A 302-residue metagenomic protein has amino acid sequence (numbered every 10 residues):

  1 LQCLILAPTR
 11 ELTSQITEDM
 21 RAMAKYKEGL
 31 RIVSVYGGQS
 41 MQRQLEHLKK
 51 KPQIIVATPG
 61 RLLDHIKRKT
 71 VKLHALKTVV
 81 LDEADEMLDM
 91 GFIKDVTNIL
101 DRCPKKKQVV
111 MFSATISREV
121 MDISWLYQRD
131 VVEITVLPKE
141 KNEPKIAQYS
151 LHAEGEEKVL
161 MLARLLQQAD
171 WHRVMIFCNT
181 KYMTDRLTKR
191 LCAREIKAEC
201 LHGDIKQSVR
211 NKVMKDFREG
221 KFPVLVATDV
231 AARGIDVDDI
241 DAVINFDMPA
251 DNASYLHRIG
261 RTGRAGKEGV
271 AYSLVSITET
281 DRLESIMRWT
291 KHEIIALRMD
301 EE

Functional and structural regions predicted by a protein language model:
L1-E302: Conserved helicase RecA-like core
